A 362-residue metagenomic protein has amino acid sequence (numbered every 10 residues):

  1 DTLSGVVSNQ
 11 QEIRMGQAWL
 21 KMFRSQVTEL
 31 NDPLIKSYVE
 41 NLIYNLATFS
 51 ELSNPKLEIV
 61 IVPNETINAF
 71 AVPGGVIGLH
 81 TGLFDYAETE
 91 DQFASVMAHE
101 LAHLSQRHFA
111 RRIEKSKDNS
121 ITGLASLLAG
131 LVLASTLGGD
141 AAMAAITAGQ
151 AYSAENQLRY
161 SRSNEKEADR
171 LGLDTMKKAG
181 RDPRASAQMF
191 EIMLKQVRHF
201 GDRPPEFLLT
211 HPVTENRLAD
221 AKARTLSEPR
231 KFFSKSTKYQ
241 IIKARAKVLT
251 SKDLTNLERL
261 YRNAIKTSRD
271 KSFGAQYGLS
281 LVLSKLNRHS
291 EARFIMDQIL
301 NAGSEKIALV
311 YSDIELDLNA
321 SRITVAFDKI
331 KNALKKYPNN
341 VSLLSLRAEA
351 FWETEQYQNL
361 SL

Functional and structural regions predicted by a protein language model:
T2-V6, Q17, E29, S37 (+5 more regions): Extracytoplasmic and endomembrane cell-envelope/extracellular-matrix remodeling and assembly machinery
I61-G75: Catalytic zinc-binding patch centered on the HExxH motif and its immediate surroundings that defines zinc-dependent
G78, Q92-E100, L104, T147: Short alpha-helical catalytic segment bearing the HExxH-like zincin motif of zinc-dependent metalloproteases
G78-S95, L158-S163: Short pre-active-site segment immediately N-terminal to the catalytic Zn-binding motif
H80, Q276, L309-V310, L344: Canonical tetratricopeptide repeat
D91, L101-D118, T136: Catalytic Zn2+-binding segment of zinc metalloproteases
I121-L137, A144-E155: Membrane-active amphipathic alpha-helices enriched in small hydrophobic residues
L279, D313, D317, R347-F351: Structural register within alpha-helical repeat arrays
